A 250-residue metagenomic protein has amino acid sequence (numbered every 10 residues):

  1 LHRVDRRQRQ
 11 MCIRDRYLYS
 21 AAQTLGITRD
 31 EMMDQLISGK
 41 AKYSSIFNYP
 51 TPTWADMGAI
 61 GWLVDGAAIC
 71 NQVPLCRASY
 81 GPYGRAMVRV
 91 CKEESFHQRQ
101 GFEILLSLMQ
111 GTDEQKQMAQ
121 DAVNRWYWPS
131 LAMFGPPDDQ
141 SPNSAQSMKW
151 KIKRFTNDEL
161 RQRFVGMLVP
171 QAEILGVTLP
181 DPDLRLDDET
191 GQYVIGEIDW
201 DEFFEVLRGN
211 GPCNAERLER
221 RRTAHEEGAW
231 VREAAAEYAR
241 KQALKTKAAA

Functional and structural regions predicted by a protein language model:
L1-I13: Single conserved hydrophobic/aromatic residue that forms the stacking wall/gate of nucleotide- or nucleobase-binding
Q10, R14-S20, R89-S107, A122-A132: Alpha-helical scaffold segments in carbohydrate-active enzymes
D15-A78: Active-site-adjacent scaffolding segments
Q35-G61, G111-Q115, W126-I152: Acidic/His metal-coordination segments adjacent to aromatic residues that form catalytic metal sites in metalloenzymes
M57-A67, A86, E93-H97, L160: Short, contiguous, pocket-lining structural segments that sit at or immediately flank catalytic/ligand-binding sites
N71-R89, E103-M118, P136-W150: Inter-helical turn/loop segments and adjacent helix faces that build the functional surface of alpha-helical bundle
Q117-A250: Extended, helix-rich structural scaffolds rather than catalytic motifs
